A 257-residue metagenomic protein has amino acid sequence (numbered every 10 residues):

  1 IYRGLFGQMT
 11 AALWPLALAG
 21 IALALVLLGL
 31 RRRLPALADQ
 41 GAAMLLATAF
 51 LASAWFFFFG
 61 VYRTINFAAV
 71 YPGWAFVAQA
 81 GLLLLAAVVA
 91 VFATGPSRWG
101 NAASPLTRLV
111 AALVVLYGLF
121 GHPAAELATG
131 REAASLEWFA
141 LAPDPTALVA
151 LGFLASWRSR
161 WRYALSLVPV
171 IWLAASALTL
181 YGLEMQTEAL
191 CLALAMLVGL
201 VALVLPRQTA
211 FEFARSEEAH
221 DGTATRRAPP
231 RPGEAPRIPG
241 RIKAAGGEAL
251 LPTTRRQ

Functional and structural regions predicted by a protein language model:
I1-R63: N-terminal topogenic module of multi-pass integral membrane proteins
W14-V26, A75-V91, P143-S156, C191-P206: Hydrophobic cores of alpha-helical transmembrane segments in multi-pass inner/ER membrane proteins, independent
R32, V91-P96, V204-E218: Membrane-interface capping segments at transmembrane-helix boundaries
A36-A47, A103-A111, R158-P169: Membrane-interfacial loop-to-transmembrane alpha-helix junctions, especially the N-terminal start
T48-F56, V114-A124, P169-Y181: Aromatic-anchored segments of alpha-helical transmembrane domains
R63-I65, A155-L167, A174-A189: Membrane-helix boundary connector in multi-pass membrane proteins
A68-A150: Membrane-proximal helix-loop-helix units in multi-pass membrane proteins
A68-G73, G182-M196: Loop-to-transmembrane alpha-helix initiation sites
